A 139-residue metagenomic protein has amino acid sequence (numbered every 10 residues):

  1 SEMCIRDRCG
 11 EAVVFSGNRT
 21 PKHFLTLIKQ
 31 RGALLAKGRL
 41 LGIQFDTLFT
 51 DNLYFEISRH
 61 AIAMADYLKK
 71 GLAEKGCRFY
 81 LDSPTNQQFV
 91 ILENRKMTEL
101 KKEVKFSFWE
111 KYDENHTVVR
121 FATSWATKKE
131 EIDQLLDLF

Functional and structural regions predicted by a protein language model:
M3-I5: Short, small-residue-biased leader/transition segments that mark boundaries at the very start of proteins
E11-N18, V90-I91: Short beta-strand-to-turn element immediately C-terminal to the catalytic PLP-Schiff-base lysine in fold type I
V13, L34, I57, S124: Glycine- and other small-residue-rich loops at beta-strand/loop junctions that grip anionic moieties
F15, G38-L41: Conserved mixed alpha/beta catalytic, RNA-binding, or beta-rich assembly cores of soluble enzyme, regulatory
R19-H23: Short helix-loop capping/hinge motifs at secondary-structure junctions, enriched in acidic/polar residues
L27-K29, L48-K69, P84: Structural signature of PLP-dependent enzymes
R31-G38: Glycine/threonine-rich helix-loop capping motifs at alpha-helix boundaries
D66, A73-F139: Conserved C-terminal alpha-helix-loop-beta "cap" of PLP-dependent enzymes that closes/shapes the active-site mouth
